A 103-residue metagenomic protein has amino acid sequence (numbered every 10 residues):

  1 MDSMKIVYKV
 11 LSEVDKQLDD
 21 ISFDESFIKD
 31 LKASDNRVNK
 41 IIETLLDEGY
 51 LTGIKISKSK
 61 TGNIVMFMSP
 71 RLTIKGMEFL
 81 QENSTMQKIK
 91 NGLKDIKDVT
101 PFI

Functional and structural regions predicted by a protein language model:
M1-K29: Short amphipathic alpha-helical interface segments
V14, L45, L80-N83: Generic structural signal for hydrophobic core residues of well-folded globular domains
D20-I41, L80: A short, compositionally biased N-terminal segment around positions ~18-40 that is enriched in charged/polar residues
K32-G53, F67: Short amphipathic alpha-helical interaction segments
I54-I56, G62: Beta-hairpin "wing" of winged helix-turn-helix
N63-D95: Short, amphipathic alpha-helical interaction segments positioned at domain boundaries
L93-I103: Short acidic DE-rich linear segments
